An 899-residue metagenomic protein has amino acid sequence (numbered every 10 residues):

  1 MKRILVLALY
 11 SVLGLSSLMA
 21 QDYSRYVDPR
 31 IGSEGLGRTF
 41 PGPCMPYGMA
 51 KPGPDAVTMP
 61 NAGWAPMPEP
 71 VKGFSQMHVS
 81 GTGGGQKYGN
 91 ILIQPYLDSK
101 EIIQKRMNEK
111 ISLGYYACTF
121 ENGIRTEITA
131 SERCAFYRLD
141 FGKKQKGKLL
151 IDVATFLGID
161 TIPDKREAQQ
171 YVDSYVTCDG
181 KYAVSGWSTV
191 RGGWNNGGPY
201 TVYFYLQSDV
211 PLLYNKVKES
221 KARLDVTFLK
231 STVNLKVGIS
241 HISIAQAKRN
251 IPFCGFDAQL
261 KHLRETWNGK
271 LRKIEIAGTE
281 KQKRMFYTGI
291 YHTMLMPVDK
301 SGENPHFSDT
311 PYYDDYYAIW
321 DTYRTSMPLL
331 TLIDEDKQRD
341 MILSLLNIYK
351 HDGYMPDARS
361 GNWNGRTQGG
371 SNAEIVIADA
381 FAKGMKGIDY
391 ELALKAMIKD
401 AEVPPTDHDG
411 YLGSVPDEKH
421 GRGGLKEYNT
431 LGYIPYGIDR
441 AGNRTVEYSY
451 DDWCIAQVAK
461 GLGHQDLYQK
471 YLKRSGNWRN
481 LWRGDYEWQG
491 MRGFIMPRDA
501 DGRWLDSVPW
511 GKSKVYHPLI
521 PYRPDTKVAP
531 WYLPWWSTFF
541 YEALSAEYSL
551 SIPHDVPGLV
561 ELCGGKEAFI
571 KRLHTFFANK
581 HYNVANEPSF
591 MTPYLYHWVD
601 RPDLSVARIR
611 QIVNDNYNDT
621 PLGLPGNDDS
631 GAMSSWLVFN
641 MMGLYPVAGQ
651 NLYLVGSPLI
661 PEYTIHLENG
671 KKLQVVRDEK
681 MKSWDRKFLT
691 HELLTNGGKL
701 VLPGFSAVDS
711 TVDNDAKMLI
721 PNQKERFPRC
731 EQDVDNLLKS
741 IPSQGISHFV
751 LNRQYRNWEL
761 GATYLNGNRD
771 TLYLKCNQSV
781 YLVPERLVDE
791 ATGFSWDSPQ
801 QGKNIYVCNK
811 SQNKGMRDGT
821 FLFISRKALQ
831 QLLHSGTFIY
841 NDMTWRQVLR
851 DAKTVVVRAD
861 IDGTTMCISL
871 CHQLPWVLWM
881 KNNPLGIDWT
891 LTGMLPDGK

Functional and structural regions predicted by a protein language model:
M1-Q21: Bacterial Sec-dependent N-terminal signal peptides
Q21-I375, F381-V446, C454-N480, Y486-R492 (+9 more regions): Accessory carbohydrate-recognition regions in carbohydrate-active enzymes
G35, I124-T126, G670-L673, W845-T854 (+1 more regions): Short, isolated positions in well-ordered beta-strands
G48-M49, V172-V176, V676-S683, E759-S779: Short, flexible N-terminal segments of the mature chain
D451: ATP-dependent phospho-/nucleotidyl transfer catalytic cores
G490-A500, S507, N883-D897: Long amphipathic alpha-helical scaffold regions
G704, D715-K899: Acidic, serine/threonine-rich low-complexity disordered tracts
